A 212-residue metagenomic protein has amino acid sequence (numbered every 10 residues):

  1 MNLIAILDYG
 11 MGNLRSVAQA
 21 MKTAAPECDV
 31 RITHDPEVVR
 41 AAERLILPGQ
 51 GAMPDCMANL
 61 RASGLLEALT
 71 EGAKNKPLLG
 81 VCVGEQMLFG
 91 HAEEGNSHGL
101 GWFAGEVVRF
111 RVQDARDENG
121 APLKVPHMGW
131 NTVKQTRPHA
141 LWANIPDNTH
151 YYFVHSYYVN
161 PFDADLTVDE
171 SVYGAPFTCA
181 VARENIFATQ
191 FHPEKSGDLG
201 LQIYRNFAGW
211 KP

Functional and structural regions predicted by a protein language model:
M1-A5: Extreme N-terminal starter segment of soluble prokaryotic enzymes
A20-C28: Short helix-loop-beta junction
V30-A41: Short acidic low-complexity segments
V39-G49: Short acidic/histidine-rich motifs immediately flanking catalytic phosphotransfer sites in two-component signaling
G51-H127: Cysteine-nucleophile active-site neighborhood
E106-P212: Amide-donor transfer/coupling interface in amidating biosynthetic enzymes
